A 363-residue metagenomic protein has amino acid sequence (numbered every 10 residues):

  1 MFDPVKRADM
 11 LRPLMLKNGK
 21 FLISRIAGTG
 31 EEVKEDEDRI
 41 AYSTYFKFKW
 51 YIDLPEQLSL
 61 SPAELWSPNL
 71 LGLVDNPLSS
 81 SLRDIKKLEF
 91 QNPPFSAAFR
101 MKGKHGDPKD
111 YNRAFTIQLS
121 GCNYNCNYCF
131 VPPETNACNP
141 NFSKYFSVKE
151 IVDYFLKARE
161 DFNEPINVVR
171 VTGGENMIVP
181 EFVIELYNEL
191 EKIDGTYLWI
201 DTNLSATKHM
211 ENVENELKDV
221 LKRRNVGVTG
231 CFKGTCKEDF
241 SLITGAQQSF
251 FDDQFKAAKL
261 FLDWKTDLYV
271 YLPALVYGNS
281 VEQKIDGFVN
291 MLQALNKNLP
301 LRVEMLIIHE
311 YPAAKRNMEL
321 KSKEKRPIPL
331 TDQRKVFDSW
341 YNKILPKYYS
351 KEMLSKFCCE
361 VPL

Functional and structural regions predicted by a protein language model:
M1-L60, K256-L363: Auxiliary Fe-S-binding modules of radical SAM enzymes
G19-Q118, P133-A137: N-terminal [4Fe-4S]-dependent radical SAM core
Q57-N76, I166-E185, A206-K208, N212 (+1 more regions): Short N-terminal secondary-structure initiator segments
T116-C129, K144, E175: Cysteine-centered iron-sulfur cluster-binding motifs in ferredoxin-type domains/subunits of redox enzymes
Q118-S120, Y128-P132, G230-C236: Short loop/turn segments at strand-loop or loop-helix junctions that form parts of catalytic or ligand-binding pockets
N127-F130, C138-F142, E181-V183, M210-N212: Short, conserved acidic/polar surface loops in the N-terminal third of protein domains
P133-V169: Conserved alpha-helical substructure of the radical SAM core
F155-V168, G173-V303: Conserved AdoMet/S-adenosylmethionine-binding subsite of the radical SAM
